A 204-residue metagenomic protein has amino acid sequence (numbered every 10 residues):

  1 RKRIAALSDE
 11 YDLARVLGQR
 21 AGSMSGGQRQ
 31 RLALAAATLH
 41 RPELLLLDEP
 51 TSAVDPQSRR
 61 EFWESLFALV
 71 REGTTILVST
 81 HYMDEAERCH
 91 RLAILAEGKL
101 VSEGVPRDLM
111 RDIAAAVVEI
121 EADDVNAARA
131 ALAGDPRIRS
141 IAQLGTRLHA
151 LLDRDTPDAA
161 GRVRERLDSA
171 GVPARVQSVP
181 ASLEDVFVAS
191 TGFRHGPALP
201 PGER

Functional and structural regions predicted by a protein language model:
R1-V16: Conserved ABC ATPase "signature" region
R20-M24: Conserved ABC ATPase signature
L34: Hydrophobic anchor residue at the start of the ABC signature
R41: Conserved catalytic motifs of ABC-family nucleotide-binding domains
L45-D48: Catalytic Walker B motif of ABC-type/P-loop ATPase nucleotide-binding domains
E103-G104: ABC ATPase "signature
